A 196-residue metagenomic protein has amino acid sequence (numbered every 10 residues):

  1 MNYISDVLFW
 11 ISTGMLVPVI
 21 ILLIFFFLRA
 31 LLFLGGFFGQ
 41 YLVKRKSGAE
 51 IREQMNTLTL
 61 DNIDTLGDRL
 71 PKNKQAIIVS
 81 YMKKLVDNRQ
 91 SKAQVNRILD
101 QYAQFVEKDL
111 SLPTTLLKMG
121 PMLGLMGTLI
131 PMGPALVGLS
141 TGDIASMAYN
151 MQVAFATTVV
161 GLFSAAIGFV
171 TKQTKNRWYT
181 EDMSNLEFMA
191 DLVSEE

Functional and structural regions predicted by a protein language model:
M1-P71, D100-D182: Hydrophobic alpha-helical transmembrane segments of small proteolipidic membrane proteins, enriched in energy-coupled
D61-K92: Acidic, Ser/Thr-rich low-complexity segments on the non-lumenal side of membrane proteins
K83-D109: Short membrane-interface loop/juxtamembrane segments of multi-pass integral membrane proteins
D191-E196: A juxtamembrane structural motif centered on a specific transmembrane helix
